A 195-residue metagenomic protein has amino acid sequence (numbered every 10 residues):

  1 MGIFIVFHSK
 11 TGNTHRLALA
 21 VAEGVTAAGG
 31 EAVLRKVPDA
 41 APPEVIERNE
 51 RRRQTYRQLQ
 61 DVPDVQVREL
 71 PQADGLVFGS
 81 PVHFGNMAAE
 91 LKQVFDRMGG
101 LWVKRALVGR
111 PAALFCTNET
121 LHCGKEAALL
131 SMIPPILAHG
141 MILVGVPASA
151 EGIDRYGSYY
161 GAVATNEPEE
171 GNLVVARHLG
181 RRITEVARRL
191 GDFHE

Functional and structural regions predicted by a protein language model:
M1-K104, G152-I153, Y160-E195: N-terminal beta1-alpha1-beta2 submodule of the flavodoxin-like/Rossmannoid cofactor-binding fold
V108-R155: Short, glycine-/small-residue-rich phosphate/pyrophosphate-handling segment
